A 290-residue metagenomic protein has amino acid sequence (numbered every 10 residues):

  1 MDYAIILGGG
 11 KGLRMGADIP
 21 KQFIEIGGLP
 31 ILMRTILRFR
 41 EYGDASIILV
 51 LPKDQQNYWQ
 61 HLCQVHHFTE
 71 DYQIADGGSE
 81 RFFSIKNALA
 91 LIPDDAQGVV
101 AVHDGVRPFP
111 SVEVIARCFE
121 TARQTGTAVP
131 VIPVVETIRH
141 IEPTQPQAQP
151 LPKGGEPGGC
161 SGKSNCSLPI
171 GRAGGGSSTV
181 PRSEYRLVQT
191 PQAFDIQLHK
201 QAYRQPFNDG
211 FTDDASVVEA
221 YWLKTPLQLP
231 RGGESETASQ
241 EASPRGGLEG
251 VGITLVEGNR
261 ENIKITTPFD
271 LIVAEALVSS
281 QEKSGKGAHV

Functional and structural regions predicted by a protein language model:
M1-Q56, D71: N-terminal glycine-rich phosphate-binding loop and ensuing alpha1 helix
I6, L32, A88, H103-D104 (+3 more regions): Residue-level signal for inorganic ion chemistry
M33, F82-K86, T212: Glycine-rich phosphate-binding loop at the start of an alpha helix
N57-L62: Acidic helix N-cap motif at the loop->helix transition within catalytic regions of sugar-transfer enzymes
H67-S79: Conserved donor nucleotide-binding strand/loop of the catalytic core
S79-T144, Q189-T190: Conserved beta-loop-beta/alpha segment of the NTase-like Rossmann-fold superfamily that binds/positions NTPs
G98, P143-S178, L223-G252, S284-A288: Intrinsic disorder/low-complexity segments
Y185-L229, E234-Q240, P244-V290: Conserved alpha/beta core of the MobA/IspD/sugar-nucleotide pyrophosphorylase nucleotidyltransferase superfamily
